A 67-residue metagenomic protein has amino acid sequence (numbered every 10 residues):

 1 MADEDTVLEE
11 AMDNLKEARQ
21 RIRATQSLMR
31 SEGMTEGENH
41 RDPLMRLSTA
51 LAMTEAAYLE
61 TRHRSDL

Functional and structural regions predicted by a protein language model:
M1-K16: Short, charge/polar-rich alpha-helical segments
E10, Q20-L67: Short, charge-rich amphipathic interface segments used for partner binding and complex assembly
